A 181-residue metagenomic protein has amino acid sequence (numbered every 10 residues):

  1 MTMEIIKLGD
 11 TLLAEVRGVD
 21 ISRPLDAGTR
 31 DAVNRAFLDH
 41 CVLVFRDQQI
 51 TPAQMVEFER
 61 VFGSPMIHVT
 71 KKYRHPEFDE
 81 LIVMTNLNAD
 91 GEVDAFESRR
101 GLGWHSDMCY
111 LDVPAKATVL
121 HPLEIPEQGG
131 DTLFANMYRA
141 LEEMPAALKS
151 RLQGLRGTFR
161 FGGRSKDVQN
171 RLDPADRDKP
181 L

Functional and structural regions predicted by a protein language model:
T2-L181: Non-heme Fe(II) oxygenase catalytic core, chiefly the N-lobe of the double-stranded beta-helix
